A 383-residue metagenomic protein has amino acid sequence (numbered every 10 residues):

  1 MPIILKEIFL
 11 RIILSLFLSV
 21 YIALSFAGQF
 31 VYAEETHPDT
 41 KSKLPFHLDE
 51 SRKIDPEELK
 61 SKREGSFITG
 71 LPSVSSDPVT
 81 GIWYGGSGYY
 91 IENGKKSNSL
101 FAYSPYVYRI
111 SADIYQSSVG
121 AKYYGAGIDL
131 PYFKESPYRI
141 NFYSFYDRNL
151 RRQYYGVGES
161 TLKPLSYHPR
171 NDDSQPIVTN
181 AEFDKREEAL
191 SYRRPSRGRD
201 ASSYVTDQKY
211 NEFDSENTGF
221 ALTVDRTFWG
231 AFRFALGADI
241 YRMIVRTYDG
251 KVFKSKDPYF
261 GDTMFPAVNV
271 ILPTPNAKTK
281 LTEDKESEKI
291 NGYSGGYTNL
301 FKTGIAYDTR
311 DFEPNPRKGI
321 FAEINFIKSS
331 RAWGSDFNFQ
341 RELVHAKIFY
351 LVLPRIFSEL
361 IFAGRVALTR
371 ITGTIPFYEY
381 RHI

Functional and structural regions predicted by a protein language model:
P56-F67, G94-V107, F133-I140, T227-F234 (+4 more regions): Short loop/turn motifs that connect adjacent beta-strands in outer-membrane beta-barrel proteins
S66-I68, T80-Y84, G88, Y106 (+6 more regions): Residues that define the transmembrane beta-barrel architecture of outer-membrane proteins
I68-G70, Y108-A112, A126, Y138-S144 (+5 more regions): Transmembrane beta-strands of outer-membrane beta-barrel proteins
L71-S73, S87-Y89, G127-D129, A221-T223 (+3 more regions): Outer-membrane beta-barrel architecture
S76-P78, Y90-E92, I114-G120, L130-Y132 (+7 more regions): Transmembrane beta-strands of outer-membrane beta-barrel pores
I82-T218, G230, R242-L281: A subset of solvent-exposed loop/turn segments in beta-rich extracellular surface proteins, enriched in glycine
A112-I114, V205-Y210, E286-N291, S329-G334: Extracellular loop and loop/strand-boundary signature of outer-membrane beta-barrel proteins
N291, F301-A306, R310-I383: C-terminal outer-membrane beta-barrel translocator/porin domains of Gram-negative envelope proteins and their
